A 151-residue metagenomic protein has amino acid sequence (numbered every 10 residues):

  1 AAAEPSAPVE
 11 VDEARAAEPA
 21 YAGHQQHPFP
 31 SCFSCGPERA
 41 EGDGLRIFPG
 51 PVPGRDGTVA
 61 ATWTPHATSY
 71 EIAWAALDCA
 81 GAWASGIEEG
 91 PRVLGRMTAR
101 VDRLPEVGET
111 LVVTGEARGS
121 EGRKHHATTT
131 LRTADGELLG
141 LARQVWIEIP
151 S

Functional and structural regions predicted by a protein language model:
A1, T98-L138: Hydrophobic beta-sheet segments that form the core/acyl-binding groove of ACP/CoA-dependent acyl-chain-processing
A1-T68: Non-catalytic linker/capping segments at the edges of enzyme domains
T62, R100, V145: Residues in well-ordered beta-strands of folded domains
P65-A67, A117-G119, E148: Beta-strand elements of well-folded, non-transmembrane domains
Y70-A73, S151: A short, polar/proline- and glycine-enriched secondary-structure boundary/capping micro-motif
A73-W74, D78-V113: Hydrophobic beta-strand-centered segment that forms part of the acyl-chain substrate-binding groove
G140-A142: A structural microfeature
V145-S151: Surface-exposed, gly/pro-biased binding rims or lids
